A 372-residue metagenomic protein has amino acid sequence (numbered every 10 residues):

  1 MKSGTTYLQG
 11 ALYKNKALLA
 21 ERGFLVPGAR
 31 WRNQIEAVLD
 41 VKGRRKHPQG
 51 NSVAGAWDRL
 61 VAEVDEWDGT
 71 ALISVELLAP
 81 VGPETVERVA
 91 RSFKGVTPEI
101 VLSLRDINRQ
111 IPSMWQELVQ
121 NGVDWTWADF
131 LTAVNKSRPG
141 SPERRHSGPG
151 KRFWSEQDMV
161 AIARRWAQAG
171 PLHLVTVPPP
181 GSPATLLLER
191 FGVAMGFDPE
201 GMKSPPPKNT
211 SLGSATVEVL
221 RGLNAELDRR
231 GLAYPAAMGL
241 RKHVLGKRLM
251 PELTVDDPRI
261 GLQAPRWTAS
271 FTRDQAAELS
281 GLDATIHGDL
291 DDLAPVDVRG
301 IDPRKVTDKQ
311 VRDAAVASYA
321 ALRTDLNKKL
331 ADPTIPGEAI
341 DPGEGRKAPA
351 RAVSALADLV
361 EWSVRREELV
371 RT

Functional and structural regions predicted by a protein language model:
M1-T372: Anion-recognition interface
